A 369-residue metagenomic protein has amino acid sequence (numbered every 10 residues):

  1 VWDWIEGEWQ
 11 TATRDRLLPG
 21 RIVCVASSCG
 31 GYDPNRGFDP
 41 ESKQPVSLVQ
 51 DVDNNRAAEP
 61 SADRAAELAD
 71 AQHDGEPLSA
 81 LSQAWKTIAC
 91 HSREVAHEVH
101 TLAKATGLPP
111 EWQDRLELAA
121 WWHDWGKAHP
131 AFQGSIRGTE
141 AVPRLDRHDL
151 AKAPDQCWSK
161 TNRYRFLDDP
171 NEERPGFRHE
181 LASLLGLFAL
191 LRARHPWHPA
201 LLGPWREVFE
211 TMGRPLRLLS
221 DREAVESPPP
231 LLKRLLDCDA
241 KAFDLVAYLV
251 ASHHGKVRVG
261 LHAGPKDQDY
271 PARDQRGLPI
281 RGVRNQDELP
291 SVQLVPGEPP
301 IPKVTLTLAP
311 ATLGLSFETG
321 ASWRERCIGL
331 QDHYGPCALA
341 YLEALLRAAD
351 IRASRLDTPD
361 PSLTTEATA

Functional and structural regions predicted by a protein language model:
V1, E94, T319-S322: Short linear motifs at secondary-structure transitions and domain/linker junctions
D3, E8-F166, F188-L202, V208-F209: Acidic/His-rich, divalent-metal-binding segments that scaffold phosphate/diphosphate chemistry
R36, S42-D53, C337, Y341-L346 (+2 more regions): Long, highly charged alpha-helical interaction/scaffolding segments
D63-R64, T365-A367: N-terminal cationic amphipathic segment used for targeting or macromolecule association
W85, P109-T365: Divalent metal-dependent catalytic cores for phosphoryl transfer on phosphate-bearing substrates
